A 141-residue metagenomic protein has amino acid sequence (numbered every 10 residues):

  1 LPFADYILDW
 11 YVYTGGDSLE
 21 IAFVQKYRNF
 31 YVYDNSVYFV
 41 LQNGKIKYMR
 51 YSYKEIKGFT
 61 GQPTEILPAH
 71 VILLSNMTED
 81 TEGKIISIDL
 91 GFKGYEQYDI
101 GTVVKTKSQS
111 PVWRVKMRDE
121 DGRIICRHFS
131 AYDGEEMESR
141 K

Functional and structural regions predicted by a protein language model:
L1-Y6, Y13-G16, Y33-F92: Long, charged/polar, surface-exposed segments that mediate recognition or autoinhibition
P2-N43, G91-C126: Exposed beta-strand-loop-beta-strand "reactive/processing" segments of non-cytosolic proteins
G58-G61, Q97-I100, K141: Generic alpha-helix signal with a bias toward terminal, lower-confidence helices and secondary-structure junctions
R118-K141: C-terminal structured interaction module
